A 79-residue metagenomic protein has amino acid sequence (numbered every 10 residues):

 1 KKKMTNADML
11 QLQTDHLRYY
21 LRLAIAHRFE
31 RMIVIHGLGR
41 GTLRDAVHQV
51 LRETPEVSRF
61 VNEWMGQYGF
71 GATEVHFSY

Functional and structural regions predicted by a protein language model:
K1-I33, L38-Y79: Long, charged, low-complexity intrinsically disordered regions
